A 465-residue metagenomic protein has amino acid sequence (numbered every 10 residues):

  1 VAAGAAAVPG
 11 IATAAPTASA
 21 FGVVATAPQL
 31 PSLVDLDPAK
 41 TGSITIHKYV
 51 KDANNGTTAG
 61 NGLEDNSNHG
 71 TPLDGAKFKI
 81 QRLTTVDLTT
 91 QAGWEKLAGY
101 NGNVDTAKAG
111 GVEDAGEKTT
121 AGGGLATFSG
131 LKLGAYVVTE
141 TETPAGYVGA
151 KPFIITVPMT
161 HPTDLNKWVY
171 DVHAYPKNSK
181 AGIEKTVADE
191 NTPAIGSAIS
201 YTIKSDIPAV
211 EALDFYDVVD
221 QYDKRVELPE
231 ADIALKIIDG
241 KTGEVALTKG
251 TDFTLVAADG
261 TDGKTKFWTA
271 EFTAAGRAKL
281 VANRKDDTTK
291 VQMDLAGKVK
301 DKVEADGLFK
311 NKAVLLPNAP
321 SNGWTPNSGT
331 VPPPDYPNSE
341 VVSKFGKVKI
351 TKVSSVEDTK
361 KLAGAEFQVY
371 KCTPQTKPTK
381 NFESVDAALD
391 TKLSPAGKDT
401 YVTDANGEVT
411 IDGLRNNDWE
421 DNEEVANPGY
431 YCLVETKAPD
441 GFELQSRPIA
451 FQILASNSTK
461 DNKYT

Functional and structural regions predicted by a protein language model:
V1-T465: Solvent-exposed loop/turn and edge beta-strand elements of beta-rich ligand-binding domains
